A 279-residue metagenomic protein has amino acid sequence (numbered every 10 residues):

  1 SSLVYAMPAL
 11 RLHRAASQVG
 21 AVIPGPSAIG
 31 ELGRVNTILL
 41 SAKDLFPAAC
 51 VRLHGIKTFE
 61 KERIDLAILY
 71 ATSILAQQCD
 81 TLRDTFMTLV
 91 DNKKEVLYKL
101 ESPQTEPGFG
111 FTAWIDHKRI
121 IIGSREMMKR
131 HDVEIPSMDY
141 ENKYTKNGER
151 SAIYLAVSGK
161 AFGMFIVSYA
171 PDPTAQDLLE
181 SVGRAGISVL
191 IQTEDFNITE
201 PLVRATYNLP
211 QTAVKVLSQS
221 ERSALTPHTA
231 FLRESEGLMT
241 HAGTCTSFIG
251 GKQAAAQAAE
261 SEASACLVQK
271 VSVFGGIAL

Functional and structural regions predicted by a protein language model:
S2-T72: Conserved catalytic phosphorylation-site environment of P-type ATPases
A21, P103-Q104, G110-I115: Short acidic-hydrophobic surface loop/beta-edge motif
L32-V35, P107, N147-E149: Short, small/polar residue-rich loop motifs at catalytic or cofactor-binding pockets
L39, F111-T112, S151-V157, I191-Q192: Cytosolic beta-strand hydrophobic patch enriched in CBS
A49-K57, I122-M127, F165-Y169: Short beta->alpha transition motifs characteristic of CBS
K57-P107, K129-H131, S137-N142, T199-E200: ATP-binding catalytic core of ATPases
I115-H117, V157-L279: Conserved ATP-binding TGD loop and adjacent catalytic N/P-domain core of P-type ATPases
